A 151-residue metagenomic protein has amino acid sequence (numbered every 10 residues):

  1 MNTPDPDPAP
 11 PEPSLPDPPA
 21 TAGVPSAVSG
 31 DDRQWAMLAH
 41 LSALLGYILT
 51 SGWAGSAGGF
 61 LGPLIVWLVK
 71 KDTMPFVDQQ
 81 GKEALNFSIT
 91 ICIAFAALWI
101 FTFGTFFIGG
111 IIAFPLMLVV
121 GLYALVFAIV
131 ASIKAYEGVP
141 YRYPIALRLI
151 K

Functional and structural regions predicted by a protein language model:
M1-D31, L149-K151: Low-complexity, intrinsically disordered extramembrane tails and loops of integral membrane proteins
N2-P4, I133, E137, P144: Membrane-interfacial and juxtamembrane segments of integral membrane proteins
P25-G30, S42-G46, D72-S88: Membrane interfacial helix-start motif at the N-side
A36-L61, N86-A128: Hydrophobic alpha-helical transmembrane segments in multi-pass membrane proteins
G58-D78, L116-E137: Membrane-cytosol interface at the C-terminal ends of transmembrane alpha helices in small multi-pass membrane proteins
G81-I100, E137-K151: Interfacial aromatic "cap" segments that immediately flank transmembrane helices in multipass membrane proteins
